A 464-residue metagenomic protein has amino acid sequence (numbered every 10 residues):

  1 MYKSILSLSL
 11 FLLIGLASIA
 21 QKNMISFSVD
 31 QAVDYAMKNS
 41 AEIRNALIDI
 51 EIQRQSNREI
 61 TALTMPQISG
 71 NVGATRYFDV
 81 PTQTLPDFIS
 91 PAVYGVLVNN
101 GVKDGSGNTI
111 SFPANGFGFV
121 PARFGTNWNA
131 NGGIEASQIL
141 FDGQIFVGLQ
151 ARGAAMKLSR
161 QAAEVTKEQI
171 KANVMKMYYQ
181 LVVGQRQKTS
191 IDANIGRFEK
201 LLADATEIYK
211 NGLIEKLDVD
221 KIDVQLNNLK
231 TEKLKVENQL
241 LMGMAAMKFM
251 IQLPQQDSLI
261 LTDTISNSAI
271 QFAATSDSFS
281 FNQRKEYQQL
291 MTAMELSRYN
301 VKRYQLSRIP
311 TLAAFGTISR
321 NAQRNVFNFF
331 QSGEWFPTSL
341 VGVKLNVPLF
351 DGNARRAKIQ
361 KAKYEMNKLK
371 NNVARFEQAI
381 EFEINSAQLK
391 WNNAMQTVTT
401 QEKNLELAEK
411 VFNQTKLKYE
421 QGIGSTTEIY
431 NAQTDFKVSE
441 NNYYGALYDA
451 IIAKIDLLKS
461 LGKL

Functional and structural regions predicted by a protein language model:
M1-D30, M37, Y444, A450 (+1 more regions): Bacterial Sec-dependent N-terminal signal peptides
A20-P81, Q255, L261-R298, L349 (+1 more regions): Bacterial Sec-pathway N-terminal export signals of envelope proteins
K22-I25, N71-I134, T264-F272, F315-V347: Small/polar, glycine/serine/threonine/aspartate-rich low-complexity segments that form flexible
R44-I48, T61, F124, L140-K167 (+5 more regions): Sec/SRP-type N-terminal targeting helices
Q55-N57, Q161-F281, A394: Periplasmic alpha-helical coiled-coil/stalk elements that build and connect Gram-negative outer-membrane
R58, E135, N300-R303, K344: Outer-membrane beta-barrel architecture
A62, T231-L253, E406-K463: Short segments within alpha-helical structural elements
